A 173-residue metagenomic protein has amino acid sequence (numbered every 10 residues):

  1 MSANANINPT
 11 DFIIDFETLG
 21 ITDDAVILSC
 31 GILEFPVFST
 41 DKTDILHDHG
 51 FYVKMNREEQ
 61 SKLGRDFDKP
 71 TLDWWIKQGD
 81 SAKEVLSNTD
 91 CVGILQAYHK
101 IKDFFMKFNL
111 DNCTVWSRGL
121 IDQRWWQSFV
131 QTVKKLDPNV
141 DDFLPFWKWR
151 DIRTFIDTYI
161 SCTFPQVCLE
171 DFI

Functional and structural regions predicted by a protein language model:
M1-I7: A short acidic-Thr-Gly-centered motif at the start of a beta-strand
N4, E17-S117: Conserved non-catalytic scaffold segment of RNase H-like nuclease domains
P9-L19: Two-metal-ion RNase H-like nuclease active-site motif
F12-I14, F51, R150: Hydrophobic/aromatic beta-strand patches that form the interior of the parallel beta-sheet core in alpha/beta enzyme
D15-E17, D122, D151: Acidic active-site catalytic centers that drive phospho-/nucleotidyl reactions and related ester hydrolyses
E58-L63, P70-I76, R150-I173: Active-site-proximal helix-loop-helix substrate-binding element of RNase H-like nuclease domains
C113-L120, R124-W125, V167-I173: Acidic, Mg2+-coordinating catalytic module of metal-dependent nucleases/exonucleases that use a two-metal-ion mechanism
I121-W147: Substrate-recognition/cap helix-loop segment adjacent to the acidic, metal-dependent catalytic center of Asp-based
